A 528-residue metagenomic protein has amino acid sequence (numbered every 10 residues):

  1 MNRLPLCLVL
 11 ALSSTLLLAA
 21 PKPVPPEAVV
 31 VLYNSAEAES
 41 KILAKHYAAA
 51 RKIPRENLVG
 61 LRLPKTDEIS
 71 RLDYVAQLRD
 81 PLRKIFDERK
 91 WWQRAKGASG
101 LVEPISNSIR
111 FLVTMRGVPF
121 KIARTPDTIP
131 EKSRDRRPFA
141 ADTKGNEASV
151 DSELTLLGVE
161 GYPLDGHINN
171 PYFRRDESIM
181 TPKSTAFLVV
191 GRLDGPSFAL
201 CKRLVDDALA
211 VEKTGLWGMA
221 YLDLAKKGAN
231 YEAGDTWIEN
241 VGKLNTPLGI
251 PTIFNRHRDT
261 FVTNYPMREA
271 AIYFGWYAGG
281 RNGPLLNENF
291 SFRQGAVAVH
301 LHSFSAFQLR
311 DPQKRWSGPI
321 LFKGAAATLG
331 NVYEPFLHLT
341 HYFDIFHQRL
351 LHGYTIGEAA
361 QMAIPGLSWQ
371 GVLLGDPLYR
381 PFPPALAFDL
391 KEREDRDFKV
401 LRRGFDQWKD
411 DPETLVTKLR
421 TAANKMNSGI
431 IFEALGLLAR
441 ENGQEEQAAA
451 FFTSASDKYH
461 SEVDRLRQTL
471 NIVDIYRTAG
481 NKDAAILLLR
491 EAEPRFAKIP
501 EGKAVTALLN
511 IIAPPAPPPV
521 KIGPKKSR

Functional and structural regions predicted by a protein language model:
D67-E239, K243-L244, S368-G371, P377 (+1 more regions): Structured catalytic cores of large enzymes
F290-A363: C-terminal soluble interaction/assembly domains
H352-T414: Caspase-like cysteine protease fold
A363, A423-M426, K458-H460, F496-A497: Alpha-helical junction/boundary sensor with strong preference for TPR arrays
R403, L435, T469-I472: Structural register within alpha-helical repeat arrays
K409-P412, N442, A479, A516: Structural motif corresponding to the intra-repeat A-B loop/turn of tetratricopeptide repeats
